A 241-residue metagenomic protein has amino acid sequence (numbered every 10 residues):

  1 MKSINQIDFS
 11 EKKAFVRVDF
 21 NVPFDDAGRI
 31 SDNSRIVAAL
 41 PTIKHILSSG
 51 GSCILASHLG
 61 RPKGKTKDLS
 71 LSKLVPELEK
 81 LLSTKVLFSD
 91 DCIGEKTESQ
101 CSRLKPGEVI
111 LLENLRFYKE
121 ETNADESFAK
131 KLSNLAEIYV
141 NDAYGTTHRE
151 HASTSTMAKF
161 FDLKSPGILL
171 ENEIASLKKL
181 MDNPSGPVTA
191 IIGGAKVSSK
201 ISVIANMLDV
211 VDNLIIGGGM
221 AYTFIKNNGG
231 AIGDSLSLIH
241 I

Functional and structural regions predicted by a protein language model:
M1-I239: Active-site loop-to-helix "anion-binding N-cap" substructures in soluble metabolic enzymes
